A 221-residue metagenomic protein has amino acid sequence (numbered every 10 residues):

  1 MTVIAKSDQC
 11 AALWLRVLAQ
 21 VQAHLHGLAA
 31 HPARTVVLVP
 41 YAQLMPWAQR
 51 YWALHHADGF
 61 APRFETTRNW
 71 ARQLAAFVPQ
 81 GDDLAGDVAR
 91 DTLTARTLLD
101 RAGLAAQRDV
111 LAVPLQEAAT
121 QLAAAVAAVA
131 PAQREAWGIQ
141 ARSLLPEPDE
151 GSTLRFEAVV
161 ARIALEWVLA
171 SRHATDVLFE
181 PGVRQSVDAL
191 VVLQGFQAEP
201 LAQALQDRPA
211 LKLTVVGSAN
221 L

Functional and structural regions predicted by a protein language model:
M1-Y51: Glycine-rich P-loop/Walker A and Walker A-like loops and their local beta1-loop-alpha1 context in P-loop NTPases
T2-I4, F64, L213: Conserved beta-strand scaffold positions in the cores of enzyme catalytic domains, especially in NTP/NDP-utilizing
L18-A19, A76-Q80, L205: Surface-exposed beta-strand edges and their flanking turn/coil or helix-capping segments
L25-A33, F179-D188, D207-A210: Flexible, charged surface loops at secondary-structure boundaries
R34, D58-A61, A210-K212: A generic structural signal for alpha->beta connector loops
V39-Q185, E199-P200, A219-N220: Basic/charged alpha-beta structural segments of nucleotide/phosphate-handling enzymes
D188-Q197: Histidine-centered acyl-transfer/condensation active-site motif and its immediate structural neighborhood
Q194, L201-L221: Conserved RecA-like helicase ATPase core segment that couples NTP binding/hydrolysis to strand translocation
